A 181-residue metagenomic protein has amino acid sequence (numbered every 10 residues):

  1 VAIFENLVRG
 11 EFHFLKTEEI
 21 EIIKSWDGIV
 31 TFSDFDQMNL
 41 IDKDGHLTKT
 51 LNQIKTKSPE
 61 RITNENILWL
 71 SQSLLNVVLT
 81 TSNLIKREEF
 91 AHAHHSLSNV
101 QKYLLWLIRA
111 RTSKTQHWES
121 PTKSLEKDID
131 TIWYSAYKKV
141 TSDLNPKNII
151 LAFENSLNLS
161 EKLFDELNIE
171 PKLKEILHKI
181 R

Functional and structural regions predicted by a protein language model:
V1-R87, H92, N99: Conserved NTP/Mg2+-binding pocket subregion across the NTase superfamily
K57-R181: Conserved nucleotidyltransferase catalytic core and NTase-mimicking acidic/glycine-rich helix/loop elements in nucleic
